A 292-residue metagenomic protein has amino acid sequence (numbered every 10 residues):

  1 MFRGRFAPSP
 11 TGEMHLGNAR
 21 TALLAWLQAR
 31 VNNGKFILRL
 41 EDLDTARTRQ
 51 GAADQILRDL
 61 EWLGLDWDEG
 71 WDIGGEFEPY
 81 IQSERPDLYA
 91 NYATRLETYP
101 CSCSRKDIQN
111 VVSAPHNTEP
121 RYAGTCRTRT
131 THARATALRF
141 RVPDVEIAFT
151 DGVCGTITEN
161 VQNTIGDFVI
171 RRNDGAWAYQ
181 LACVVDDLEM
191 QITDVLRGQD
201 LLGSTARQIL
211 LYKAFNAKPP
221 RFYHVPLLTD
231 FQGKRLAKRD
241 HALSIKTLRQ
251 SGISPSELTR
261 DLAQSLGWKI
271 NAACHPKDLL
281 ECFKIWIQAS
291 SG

Functional and structural regions predicted by a protein language model:
M1-H116, Q199-D200, S204-A217: N-terminal Rossmann-like or analogous alpha/beta NTP/dinucleotide-binding catalytic cores that position adenine
M14-L16, N173-A176, G252-S254: Structural motif
T45, S104, G203-S204, A214-G292: Catalytic adenosine-cofactor/nucleotide-binding cores of aminoacyl-tRNA synthetases and other
A53, P86, R105, E119 (+4 more regions): Alpha-helix initiation and N-capping motif
Q55-L63, D87-T94, P120-C126, H241-I245 (+1 more regions): Short, structured secondary-structure boundary patches
L60-W71, G124-R134, S251-S254: Short, basic, helix/turn surface patches
E61, N91-P100, C154-Q162, A272-S291: A short, terminal or domain-edge coil/loop segment
D107-A237, S244-R249: Active-site cores that bind ATP or allylic diphosphates and position pyrophosphate for catalysis
